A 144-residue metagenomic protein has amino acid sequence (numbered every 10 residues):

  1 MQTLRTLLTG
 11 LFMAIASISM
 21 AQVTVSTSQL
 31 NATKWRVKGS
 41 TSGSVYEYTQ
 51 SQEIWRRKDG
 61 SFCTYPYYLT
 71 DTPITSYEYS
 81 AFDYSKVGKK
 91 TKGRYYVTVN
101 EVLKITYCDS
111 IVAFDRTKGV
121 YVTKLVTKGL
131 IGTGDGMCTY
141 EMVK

Functional and structural regions predicted by a protein language model:
M1-V25: Bacterial Sec-dependent N-terminal signal peptides
R5-L8, S26-Q29, W35, S51 (+2 more regions): Serine/threonine-rich, low-complexity intrinsically disordered segments
L8, V23, F82-Y84, L130-I131: Short, aromatic- and cysteine-enriched interfacial helices/patches that mediate contacts at lipid membranes
Q22-S44: Tryptophan-anchored aromatic micro-motifs
S28-R36, Q50-E53, T91-R94, Y121: Short, hydrophobic/aromatic-rich segments at coil-to-beta transitions
S40, R57-K128: Contiguous, well-ordered beta-strand patches that form the walls/edges of small beta-barrel/beta-sandwich domains
S42-S44, S61, G136: Short acidic/polar mixed-charge low-complexity motifs
L125-K144: C-terminal partner/receptor-binding element of secreted or periplasmic proteins
